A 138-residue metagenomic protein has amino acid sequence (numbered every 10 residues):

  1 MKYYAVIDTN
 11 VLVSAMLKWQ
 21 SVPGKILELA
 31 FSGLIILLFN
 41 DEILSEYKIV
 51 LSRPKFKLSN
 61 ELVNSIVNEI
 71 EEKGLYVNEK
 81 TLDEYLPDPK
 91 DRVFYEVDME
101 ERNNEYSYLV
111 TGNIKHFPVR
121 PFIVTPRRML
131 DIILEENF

Functional and structural regions predicted by a protein language model:
M1-Q20: Metal-dependent nucleic-acid phosphoesterase active-site entry motif
K2, I35, N103-S107: Short, high-confidence coil segments that cap the C-terminus of an alpha-helix and link into the following beta-strand
I7, V22-S52: PIN/NYN-family metal-dependent endoribonuclease catalytic core
V11-L12, I43, F94, K115-H116 (+1 more regions): Alpha-helix capping/helix-boundary segments
V50-L51, V63-K80, M129-L130: Mobile, glycine- and charge-enriched loop segments and immediately flanking short secondary-structure elements within
F56-K57: Membrane interface segments of multi-pass transport proteins and intramembrane proteases
E69-G112: Active-site neighborhoods of divalent-metal-dependent phosphate/nucleic-acid chemistry enzymes
N103-F138: Acidic, PIN/NYN-like endoribonuclease modules and their adjacent C-terminal/linker elements
